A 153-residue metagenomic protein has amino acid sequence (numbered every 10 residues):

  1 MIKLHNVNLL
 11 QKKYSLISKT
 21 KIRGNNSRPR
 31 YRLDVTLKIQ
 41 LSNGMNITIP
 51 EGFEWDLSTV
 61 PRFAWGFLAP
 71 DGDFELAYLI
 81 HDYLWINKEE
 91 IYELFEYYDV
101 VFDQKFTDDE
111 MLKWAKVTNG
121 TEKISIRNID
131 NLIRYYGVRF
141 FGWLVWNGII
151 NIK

Functional and structural regions predicted by a protein language model:
M1-K153: Extended terminal accessory/targeting regions
